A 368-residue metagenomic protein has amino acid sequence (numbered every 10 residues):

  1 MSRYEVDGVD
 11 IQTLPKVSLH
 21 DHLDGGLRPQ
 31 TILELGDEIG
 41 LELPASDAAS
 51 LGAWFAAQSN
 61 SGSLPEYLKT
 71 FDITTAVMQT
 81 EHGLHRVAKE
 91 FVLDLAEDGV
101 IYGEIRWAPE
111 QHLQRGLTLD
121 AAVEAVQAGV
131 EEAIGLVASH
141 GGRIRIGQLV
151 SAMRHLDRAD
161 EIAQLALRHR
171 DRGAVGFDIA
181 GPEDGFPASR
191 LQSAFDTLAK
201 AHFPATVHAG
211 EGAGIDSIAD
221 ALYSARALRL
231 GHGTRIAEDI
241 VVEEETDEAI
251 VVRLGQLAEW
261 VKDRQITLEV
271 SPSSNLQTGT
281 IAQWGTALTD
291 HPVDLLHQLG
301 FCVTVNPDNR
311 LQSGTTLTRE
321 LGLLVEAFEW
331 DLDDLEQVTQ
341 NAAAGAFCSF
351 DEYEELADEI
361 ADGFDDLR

Functional and structural regions predicted by a protein language model:
M1-F203, E211-R229, R235-R368: Metal-cofactor-binding active-site regions of metalloenzymes
